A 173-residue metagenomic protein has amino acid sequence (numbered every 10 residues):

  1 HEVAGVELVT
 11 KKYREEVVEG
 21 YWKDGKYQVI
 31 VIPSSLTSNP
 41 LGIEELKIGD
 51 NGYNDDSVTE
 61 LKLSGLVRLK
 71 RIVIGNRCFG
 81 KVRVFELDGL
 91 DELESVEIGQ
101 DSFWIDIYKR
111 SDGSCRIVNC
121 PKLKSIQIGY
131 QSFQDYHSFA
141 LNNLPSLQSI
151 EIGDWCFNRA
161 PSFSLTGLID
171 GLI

Functional and structural regions predicted by a protein language model:
H1-D50: N-terminal capping/linker segments that flank leucine-rich repeat
H1-Y13, L141, P161-I173: Leucine-rich solenoid repeat scaffolds
Y27, I43, V58, L69 (+9 more regions): Conserved hydrophobic position(s) of the canonical leucine-rich repeat
P40, L66, L90, C120 (+4 more regions): Leucine-rich repeat
L66, I72-V73, C78-F79: Generic signature of mature, soluble extracytoplasmic domains
